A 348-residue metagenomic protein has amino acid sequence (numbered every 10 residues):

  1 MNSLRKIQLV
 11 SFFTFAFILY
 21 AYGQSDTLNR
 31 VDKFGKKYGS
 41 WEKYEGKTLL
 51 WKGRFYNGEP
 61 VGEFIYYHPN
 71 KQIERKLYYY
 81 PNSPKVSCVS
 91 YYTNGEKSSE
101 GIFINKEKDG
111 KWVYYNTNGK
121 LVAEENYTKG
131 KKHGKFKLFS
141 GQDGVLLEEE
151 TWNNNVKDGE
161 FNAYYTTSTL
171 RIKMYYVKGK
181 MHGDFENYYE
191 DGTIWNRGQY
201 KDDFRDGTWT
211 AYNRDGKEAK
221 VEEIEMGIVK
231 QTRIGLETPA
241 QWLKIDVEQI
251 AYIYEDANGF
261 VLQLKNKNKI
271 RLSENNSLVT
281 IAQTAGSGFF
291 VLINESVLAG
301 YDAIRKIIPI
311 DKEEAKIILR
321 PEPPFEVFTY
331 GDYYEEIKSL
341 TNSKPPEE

Functional and structural regions predicted by a protein language model:
M1-L28: Bacterial Sec-dependent N-terminal signal peptides
N2-Q8, Y80, K220, S273 (+2 more regions): Serine/threonine-rich low-complexity intrinsically disordered regions
L9-F15, E63, H68, S87 (+15 more regions): Residues in flexible loops and secondary-structure boundaries
A21-I234, W242: Glycine/tyrosine- and acidic-biased, solvent-exposed loop/turn segments at the edges of beta-strands
K230-E348: Basic, polyanion-interacting recognition surfaces, primarily in bacterial LytTR/OmpR-type DNA-binding effector domains
